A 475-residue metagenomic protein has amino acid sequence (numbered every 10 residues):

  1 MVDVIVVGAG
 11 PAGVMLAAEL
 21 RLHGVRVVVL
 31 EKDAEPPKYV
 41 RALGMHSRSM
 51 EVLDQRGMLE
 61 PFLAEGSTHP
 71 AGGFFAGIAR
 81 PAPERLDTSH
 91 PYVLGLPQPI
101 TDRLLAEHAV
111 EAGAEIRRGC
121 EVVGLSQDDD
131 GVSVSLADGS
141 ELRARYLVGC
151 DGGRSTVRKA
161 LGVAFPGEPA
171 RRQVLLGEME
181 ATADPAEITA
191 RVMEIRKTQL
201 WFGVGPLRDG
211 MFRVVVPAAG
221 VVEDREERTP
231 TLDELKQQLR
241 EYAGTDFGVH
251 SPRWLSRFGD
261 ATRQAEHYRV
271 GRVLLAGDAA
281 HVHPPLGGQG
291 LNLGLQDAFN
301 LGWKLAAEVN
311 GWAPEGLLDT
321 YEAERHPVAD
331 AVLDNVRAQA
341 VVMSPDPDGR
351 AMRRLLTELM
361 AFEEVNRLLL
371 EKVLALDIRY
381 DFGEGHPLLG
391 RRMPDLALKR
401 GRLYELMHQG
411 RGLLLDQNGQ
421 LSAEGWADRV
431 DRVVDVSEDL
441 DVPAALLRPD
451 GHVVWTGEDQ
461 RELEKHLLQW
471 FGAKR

Functional and structural regions predicted by a protein language model:
M1-R353, T357-M360, E364: Core Rossmann-like FAD-binding/catalytic domain of the broad FAD-dependent monooxygenase superfamily
A12, A219, G419-Q420, H452: Short, glycine-/Ser/Thr-/acidic-enriched flexible segments
A79-R80, T198-L200, A397-G401, D439-D441: Short amphipathic beta-strand starts and helix->beta connectors
E141, H267-Y268, L406-H408, E438: Short, flexible hinge/linker loops that cap or flank conserved catalytic cores
V148, G425-V442: Short, internal strand/loop/helix patches that form the active-site neighborhood or redox-interaction surface
G177-E178, L413-N418, V430-D435: Short, hydrophobic beta-strand segments that form beta-sheet elements in well-ordered domains
A280, A444-V454: Short, glycine-anchored, charge-dense loop/turn motifs used at functional sites
A307-G412, Q417-A427, D441-P443, V454-R461 (+1 more regions): C-terminal helical "tail/cap" subdomain of flavin- and related membrane-associated enzymes
